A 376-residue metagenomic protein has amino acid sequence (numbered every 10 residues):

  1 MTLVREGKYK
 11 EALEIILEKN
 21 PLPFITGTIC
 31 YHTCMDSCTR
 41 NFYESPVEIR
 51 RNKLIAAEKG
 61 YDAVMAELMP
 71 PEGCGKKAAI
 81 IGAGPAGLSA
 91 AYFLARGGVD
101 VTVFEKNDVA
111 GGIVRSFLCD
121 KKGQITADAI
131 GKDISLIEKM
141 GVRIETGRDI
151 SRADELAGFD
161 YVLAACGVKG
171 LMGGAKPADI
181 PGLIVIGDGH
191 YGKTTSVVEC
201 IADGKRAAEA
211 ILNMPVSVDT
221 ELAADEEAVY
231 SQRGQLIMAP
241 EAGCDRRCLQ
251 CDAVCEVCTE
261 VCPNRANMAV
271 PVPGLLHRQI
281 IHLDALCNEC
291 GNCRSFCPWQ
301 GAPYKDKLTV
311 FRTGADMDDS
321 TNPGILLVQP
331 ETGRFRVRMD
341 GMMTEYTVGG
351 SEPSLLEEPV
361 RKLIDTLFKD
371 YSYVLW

Functional and structural regions predicted by a protein language model:
M1-K77, K132-S135, Y161-L286, Q300 (+4 more regions): Ferredoxin-type iron-sulfur electron-transfer modules and their immediate structural context
T2-G7, L13-I16, F42, P46-R50 (+1 more regions): Beta1-alpha1 glycine-rich phosphate/pyrophosphate-binding loop at the start of Rossmann-like nucleotide-binding domains
P21, G84-P85, V109, H190-Y191 (+1 more regions): Residue-level detector of alpha-helix initiation sites
K77, A83, E155: Cofactor-pocket helix-loop regions in the catalytic cores of large enzyme subunits
S89, F93, V261, F296: Rossmann-fold NAD(P)-dependent oxidoreductase module
D154-Y161: Core beta-strand elements of the Rossmann-like FAD/NAD(P) dinucleotide-binding domain in flavoenzyme oxidoreductases
P298, P303-E345: Domain-exit/linker segments immediately C-terminal to small folded modules
R338-W376: Extended alpha-helical scaffolding regions
